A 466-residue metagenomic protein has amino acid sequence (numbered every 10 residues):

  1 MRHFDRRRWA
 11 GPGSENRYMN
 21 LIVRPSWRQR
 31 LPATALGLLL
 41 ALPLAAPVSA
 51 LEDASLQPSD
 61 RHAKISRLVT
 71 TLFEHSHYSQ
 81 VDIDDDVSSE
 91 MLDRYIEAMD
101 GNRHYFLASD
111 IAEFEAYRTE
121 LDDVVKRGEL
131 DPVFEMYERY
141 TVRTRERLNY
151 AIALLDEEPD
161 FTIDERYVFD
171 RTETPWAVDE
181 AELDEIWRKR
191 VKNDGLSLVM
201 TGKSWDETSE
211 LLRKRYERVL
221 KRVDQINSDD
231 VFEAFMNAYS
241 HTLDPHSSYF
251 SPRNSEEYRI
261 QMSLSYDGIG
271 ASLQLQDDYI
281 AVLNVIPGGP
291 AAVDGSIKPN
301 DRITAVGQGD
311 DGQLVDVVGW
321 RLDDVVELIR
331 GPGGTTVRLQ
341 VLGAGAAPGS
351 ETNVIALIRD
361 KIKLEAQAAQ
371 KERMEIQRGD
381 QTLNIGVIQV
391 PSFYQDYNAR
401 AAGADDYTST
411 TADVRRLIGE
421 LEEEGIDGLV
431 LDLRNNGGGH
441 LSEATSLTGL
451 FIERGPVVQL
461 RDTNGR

Functional and structural regions predicted by a protein language model:
M1-R28: N-terminal secretory signal peptides that target proteins for export/translocation
T34-A45: Bacterial N-terminal signal peptides
A46-A50: Sec/Tat signal peptide C-region and signal peptidase I cleavage site
L51-A54, S66-Y78, A116-E120, K214-R218 (+1 more regions): Acidic/histidine-rich, surface-exposed loop or edge segments in extracytoplasmic proteins
Q57-P58, E74-I83, K221-S228, D244-Y266 (+3 more regions): Cleft-lining beta-strand/loop regions that shape enzyme active-site pockets
T70-S79, I83, L92-H104, T119-L130 (+10 more regions): Sec-exported extracytoplasmic/periplasmic mature domains
E97-A98, T119, V133, E138-R147 (+3 more regions): PDZ/PDZ-like domain segments forming the peptide/carboxylate-binding groove, activating on the N-terminal beta-strands
R143-Y266, D277: Extended, domain-scale alpha-helical bundle/helix-rich regions
